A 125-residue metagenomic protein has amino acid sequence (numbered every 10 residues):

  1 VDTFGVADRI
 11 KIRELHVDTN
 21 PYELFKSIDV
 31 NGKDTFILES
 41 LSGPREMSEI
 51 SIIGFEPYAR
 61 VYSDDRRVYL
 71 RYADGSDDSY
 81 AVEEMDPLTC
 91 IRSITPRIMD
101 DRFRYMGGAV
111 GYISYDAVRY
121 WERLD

Functional and structural regions predicted by a protein language model:
V1-D125: Signature of the chorismate-utilizing enzyme
